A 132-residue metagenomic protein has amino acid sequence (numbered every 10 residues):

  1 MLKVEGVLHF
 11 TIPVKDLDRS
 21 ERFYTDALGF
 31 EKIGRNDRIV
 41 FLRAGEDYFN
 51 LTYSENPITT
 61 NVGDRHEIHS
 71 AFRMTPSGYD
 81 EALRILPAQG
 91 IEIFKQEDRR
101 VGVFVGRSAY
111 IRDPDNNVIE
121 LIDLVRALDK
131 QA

Functional and structural regions predicted by a protein language model:
M1-D18, S70, M74, V125-A132: N-terminal beta-strand motif that seeds the catalytic metal site of vicinal oxygen chelate
K3-G6, G63-E67, G102-V103: Short glycine-enriched loop/turn motifs at secondary-structure junctions
D16-E31: Amphipathic alpha-helical segments
L17, A71-V118: Vicinal oxygen chelate
G29-G34, E92-Q96: Short secondary-structure junctions
E31-R65, V118-D123: Conserved short beta-strand elements that form part of the metal-binding/catalytic scaffold of enzyme active sites
N36, I68, V105: Exposed loop/turn and edge beta-strand positions of beta-sandwich/beta-sheet ligand-binding modules
F104, L121-L128: Short beta->alpha transition motifs characteristic of CBS
